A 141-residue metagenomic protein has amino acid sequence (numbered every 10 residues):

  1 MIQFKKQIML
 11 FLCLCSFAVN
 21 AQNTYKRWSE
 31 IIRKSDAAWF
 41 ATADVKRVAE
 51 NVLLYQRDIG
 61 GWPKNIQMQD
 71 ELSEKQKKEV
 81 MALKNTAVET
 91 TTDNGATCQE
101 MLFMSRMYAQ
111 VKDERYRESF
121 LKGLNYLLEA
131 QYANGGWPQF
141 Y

Functional and structural regions predicted by a protein language model:
M1-Q22: Bacterial Sec-dependent N-terminal signal peptides
Q3, M68, K122-G123: Short acidic/histidine-centered micro-motifs embedded in hydrophobic/aromatic stretches that mark compact functional
Q22-Y25, K34-A41, M81-A96: Solvent-exposed loop and edge beta-strand segments that line ligand/cofactor-binding and catalytic clefts
T24-W28, Q56-N85, E129-Y141: Glycine- and aromatic-rich loop/turn segments at beta-sheet edges
R27-F40, V48-L53, C98-D113: Well-ordered alpha-helical scaffold segments within catalytic/enzyme domains
A43-K46, N94, C98-L102, E118-L121 (+1 more regions): A structural signal for well-ordered alpha-helical segments within the folded catalytic domains of diverse enzymes
N51-D58, R106, S119-A133: Alpha-helical scaffold segments in carbohydrate-active enzymes
K64-N65, K112-S119: Surface-exposed patches in mature extracellular/periplasmic domains of secreted proteins
